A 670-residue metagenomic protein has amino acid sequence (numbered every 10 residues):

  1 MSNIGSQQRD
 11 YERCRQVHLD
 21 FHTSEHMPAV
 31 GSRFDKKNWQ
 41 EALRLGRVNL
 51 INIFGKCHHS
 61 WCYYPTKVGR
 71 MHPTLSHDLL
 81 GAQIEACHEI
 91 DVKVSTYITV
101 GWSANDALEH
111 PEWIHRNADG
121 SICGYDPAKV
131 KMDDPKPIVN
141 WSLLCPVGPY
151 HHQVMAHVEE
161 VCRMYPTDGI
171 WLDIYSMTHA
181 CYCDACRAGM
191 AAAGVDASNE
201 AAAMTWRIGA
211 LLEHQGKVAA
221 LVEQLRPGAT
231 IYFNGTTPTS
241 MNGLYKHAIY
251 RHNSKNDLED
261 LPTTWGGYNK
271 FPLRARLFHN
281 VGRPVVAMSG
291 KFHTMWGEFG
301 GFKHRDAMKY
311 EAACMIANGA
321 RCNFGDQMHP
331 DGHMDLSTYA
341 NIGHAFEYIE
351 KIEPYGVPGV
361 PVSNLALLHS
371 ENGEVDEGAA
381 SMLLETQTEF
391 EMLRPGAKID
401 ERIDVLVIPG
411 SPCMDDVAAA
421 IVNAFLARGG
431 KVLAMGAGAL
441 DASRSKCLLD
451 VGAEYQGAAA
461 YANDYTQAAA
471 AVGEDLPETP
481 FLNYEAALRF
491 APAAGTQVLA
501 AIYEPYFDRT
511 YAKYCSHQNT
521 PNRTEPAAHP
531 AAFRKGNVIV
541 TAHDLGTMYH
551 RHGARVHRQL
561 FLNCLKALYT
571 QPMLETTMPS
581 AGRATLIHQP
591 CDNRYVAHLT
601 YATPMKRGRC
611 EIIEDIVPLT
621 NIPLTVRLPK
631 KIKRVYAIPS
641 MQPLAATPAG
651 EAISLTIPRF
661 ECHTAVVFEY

Functional and structural regions predicted by a protein language model:
S2-S6, Y11-R13, A42, L50 (+7 more regions): Carbohydrate-binding surfaces of carbohydrate-active enzymes
N3-S32: Boundary/entry segment of secreted carbohydrate-active catalytic domains
V17-H22, N52-S60, I98-N105, W171-Y182 (+3 more regions): Short, solvent-exposed turn/loop segments enriched in Gly/Ser/Thr/Pro and often Arg
H22-F34, V139-Q153, G297-R305: Active-site mouth loops of central-metabolism enzymes
W39, R44-L79, W102-P127, H179-M190 (+4 more regions): Aromatic-lined carbohydrate-binding/catalytic grooves of carbohydrate-active enzymes
N49-G55, Q153-V154, E160-Y182, N323 (+2 more regions): Short acidic catalytic loops
S76-L80, E112-L143, V195-E200, N253-G266 (+1 more regions): Acidic, His- and aromatic-enriched active-site or binding-groove loops in soluble protein domains that engage sugars
T96, V100-Y165, M204, Q215: Active-site-adjacent "subsite" loops/lids of carbohydrate-active enzymes
